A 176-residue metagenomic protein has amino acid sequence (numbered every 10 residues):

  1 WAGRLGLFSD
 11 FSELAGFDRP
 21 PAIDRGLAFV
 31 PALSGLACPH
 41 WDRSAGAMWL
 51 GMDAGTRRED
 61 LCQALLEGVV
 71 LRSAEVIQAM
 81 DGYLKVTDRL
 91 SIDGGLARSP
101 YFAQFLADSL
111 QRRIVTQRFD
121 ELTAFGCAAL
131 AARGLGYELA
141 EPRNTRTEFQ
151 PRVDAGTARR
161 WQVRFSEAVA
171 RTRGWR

Functional and structural regions predicted by a protein language model:
W1-R176: Glycine/Thr-rich phosphate-binding loops that ligate phosphate moieties of nucleotide and other phosphorylated ligands
